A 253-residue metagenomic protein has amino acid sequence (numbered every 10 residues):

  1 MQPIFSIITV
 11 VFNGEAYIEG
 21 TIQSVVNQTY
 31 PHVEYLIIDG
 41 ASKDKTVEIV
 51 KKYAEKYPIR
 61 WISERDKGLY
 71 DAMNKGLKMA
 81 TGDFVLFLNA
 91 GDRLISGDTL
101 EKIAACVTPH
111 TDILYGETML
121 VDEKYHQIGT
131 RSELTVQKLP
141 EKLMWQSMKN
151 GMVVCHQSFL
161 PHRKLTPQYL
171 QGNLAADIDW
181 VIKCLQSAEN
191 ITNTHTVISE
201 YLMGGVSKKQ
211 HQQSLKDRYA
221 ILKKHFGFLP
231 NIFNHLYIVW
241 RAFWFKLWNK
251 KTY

Functional and structural regions predicted by a protein language model:
M1-N27: N-proximal low-complexity "stem/linker" segments adjacent to membrane-targeting elements
P3-S6, E34, D179: Cell-envelope/extracellular polymer assembly enzymes that use nucleotide-activated donors
P31, D39-E48, N89: A conserved acidic beta->alpha catalytic loop
S63-A80: Glycine-rich, basic loop-to-helix element that forms the pyrophosphate-binding segment of sugar-nucleotide handling
V85: Short aromatic/hydrophobic "clamp" motif used to bind/position activated sugar donors
G97-T130: Conserved donor NDP-sugar-binding/catalytic core segment of glycosyltransferases
T130, T135-S214: Conserved nucleotide-sugar donor-binding catalytic segment
E189, K208-I232: Catalytic core of nucleotide-sugar-dependent glycosyltransferases
